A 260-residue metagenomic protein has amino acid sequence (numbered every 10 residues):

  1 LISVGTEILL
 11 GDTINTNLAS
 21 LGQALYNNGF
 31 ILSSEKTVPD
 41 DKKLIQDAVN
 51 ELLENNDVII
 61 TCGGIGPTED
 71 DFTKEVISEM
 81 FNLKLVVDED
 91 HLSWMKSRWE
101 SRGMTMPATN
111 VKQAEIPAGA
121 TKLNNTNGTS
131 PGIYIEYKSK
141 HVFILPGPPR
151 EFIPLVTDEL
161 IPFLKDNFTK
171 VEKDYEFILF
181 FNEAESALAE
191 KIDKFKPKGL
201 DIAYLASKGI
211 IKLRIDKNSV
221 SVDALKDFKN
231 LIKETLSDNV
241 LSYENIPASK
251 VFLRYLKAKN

Functional and structural regions predicted by a protein language model:
L1-K36, D40, V222: Glycine-rich phosphate/diphosphate-binding loop of Rossmann-like nucleotide-binding domains
V4-T6, T61-E69, P146, N218: Glycine-rich beta-strand-to-loop/alpha-helix junction loops that act as flexible
L44-N50, E54, D71-N167: Proline/glycine-rich low-complexity loops and linkers
T61-V87, L236-E244, L253: Flexible gly/pro-rich beta->alpha loop and the following alpha-helix that scaffold active-site loops
M106-P107, T169-F177, G199-L205, E234-S249: Flexible, glycine/charged-enriched surface loops at secondary-structure junctions
E136-Y137, H141-G209, R214-D216, S221-L225: Accessory alpha-helical/coil subdomains and C-terminal extensions that flank or cap enzyme catalytic cores
A224, K229-N260: Short alpha-helical segments enriched in small residues
